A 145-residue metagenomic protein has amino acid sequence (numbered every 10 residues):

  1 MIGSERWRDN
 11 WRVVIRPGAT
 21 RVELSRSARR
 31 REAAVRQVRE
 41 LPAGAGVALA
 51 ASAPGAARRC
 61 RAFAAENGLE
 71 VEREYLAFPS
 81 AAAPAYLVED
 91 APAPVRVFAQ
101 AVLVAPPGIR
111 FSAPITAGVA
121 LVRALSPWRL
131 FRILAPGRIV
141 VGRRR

Functional and structural regions predicted by a protein language model:
M1-R39: Conserved N-terminal segment of class I S-adenosyl-L-methionine
I2-E5, P79-R145: A C-terminal cap/extension of S-adenosyl-L-methionine-dependent methyltransferases that defines the acceptor-substrate
P17-G18, P42-A43, A135: Residue-level preference for short coil/turn positions at secondary-structure junctions
V22-L24, A34-V38, V47-L49, A82-L87 (+1 more regions): Extended hydrophobic/Leu-rich segments
R29-A53, A57, R61-E66: A short glycine-rich, Lys/Arg-flanked "PGG" loop and its adjoining helix->strand segment in the class I
G46-A50, Y75-F78, I139-V141: Ordered hydrophobic segments in well-structured contexts
P54-A83, I109-G118: Short alpha-helix
